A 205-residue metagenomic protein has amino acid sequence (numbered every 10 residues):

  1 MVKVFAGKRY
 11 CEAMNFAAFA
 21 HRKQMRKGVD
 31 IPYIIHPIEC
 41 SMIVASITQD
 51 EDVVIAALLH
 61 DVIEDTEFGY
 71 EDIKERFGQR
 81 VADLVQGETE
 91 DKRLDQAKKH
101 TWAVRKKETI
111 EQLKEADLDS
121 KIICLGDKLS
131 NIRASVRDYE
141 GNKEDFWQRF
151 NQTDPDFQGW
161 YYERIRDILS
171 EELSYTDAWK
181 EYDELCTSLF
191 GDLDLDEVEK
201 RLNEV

Functional and structural regions predicted by a protein language model:
M1-V205: Active-site helical microenvironments for divalent-metal-assisted chemistry
